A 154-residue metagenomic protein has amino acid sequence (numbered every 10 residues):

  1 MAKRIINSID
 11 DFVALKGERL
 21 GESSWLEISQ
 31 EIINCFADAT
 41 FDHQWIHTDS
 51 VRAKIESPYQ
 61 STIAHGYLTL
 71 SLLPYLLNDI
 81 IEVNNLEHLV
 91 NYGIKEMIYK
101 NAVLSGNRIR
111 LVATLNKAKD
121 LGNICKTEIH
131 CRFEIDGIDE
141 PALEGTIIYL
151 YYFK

Functional and structural regions predicted by a protein language model:
M1-L15, V103-K154: HotDog/MaoC-like acyl-thioester-processing domains
A2-A64: Catalytic strand-loop segment that frames the active site of acyl-thioester-processing enzymes
S24, I32, H88-K95, I109 (+1 more regions): A generic structural signal for short beta-strands and their flanking turns/coil linkers
W25-E27, I98, I148-L150: Generic structural detector for well-ordered beta-strands
N34-A37, L70-P74: Predominant activation on well-ordered alpha-helical scaffold segments within soluble catalytic domains
S57-S61, P74-V112: Hydrophobic beta-strand-centered segment that forms part of the acyl-chain substrate-binding groove
